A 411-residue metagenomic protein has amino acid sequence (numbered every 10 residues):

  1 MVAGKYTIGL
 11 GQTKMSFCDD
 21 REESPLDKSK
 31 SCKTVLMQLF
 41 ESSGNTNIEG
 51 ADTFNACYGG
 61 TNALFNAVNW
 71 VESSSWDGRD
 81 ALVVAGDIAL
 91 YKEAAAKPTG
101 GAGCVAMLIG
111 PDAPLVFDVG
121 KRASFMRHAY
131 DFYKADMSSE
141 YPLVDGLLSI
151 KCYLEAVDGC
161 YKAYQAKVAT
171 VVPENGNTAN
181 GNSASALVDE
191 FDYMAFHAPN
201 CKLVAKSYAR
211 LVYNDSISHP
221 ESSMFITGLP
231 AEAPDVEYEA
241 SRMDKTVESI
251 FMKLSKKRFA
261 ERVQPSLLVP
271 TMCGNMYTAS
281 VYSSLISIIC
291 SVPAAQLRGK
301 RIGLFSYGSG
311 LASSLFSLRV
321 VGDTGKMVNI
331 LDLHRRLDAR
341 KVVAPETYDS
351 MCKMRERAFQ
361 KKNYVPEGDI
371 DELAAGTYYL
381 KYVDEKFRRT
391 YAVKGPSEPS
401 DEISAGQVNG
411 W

Functional and structural regions predicted by a protein language model:
M1, C18, S29-D80, N214-S280: Conserved catalytic cysteine-centered active-site region of acyl-thioester-dependent Claisen-condensing enzymes
M1-L26, A96-A179, M224, G228 (+2 more regions): Condensing-enzyme catalytic core mediating Claisen C-C bond formation in acyl metabolism
P25-K28, C160-E190, A209-N214, E232 (+1 more regions): Phosphate/pyrophosphate-binding loops at sites that engage ATP/ADP/AMP, CoA/4′-phosphopantetheine, polyphosphate
D27-K30, N55-T61, V84-L90, D112 (+1 more regions): Acidic, glycine-rich active-site loops and adjacent beta-strand->loop/helix elements that engage anionic groups
W70-S73, E93-P98: A generic local secondary-structure boundary/capping motif
A81-D87, L108-G110, G120, H197 (+1 more regions): Short beta-strand segments
E190-S207: Long, repeat-rich segments with strong aromatic
V236-K245, A260-V342: C-terminal catalytic subdomain
